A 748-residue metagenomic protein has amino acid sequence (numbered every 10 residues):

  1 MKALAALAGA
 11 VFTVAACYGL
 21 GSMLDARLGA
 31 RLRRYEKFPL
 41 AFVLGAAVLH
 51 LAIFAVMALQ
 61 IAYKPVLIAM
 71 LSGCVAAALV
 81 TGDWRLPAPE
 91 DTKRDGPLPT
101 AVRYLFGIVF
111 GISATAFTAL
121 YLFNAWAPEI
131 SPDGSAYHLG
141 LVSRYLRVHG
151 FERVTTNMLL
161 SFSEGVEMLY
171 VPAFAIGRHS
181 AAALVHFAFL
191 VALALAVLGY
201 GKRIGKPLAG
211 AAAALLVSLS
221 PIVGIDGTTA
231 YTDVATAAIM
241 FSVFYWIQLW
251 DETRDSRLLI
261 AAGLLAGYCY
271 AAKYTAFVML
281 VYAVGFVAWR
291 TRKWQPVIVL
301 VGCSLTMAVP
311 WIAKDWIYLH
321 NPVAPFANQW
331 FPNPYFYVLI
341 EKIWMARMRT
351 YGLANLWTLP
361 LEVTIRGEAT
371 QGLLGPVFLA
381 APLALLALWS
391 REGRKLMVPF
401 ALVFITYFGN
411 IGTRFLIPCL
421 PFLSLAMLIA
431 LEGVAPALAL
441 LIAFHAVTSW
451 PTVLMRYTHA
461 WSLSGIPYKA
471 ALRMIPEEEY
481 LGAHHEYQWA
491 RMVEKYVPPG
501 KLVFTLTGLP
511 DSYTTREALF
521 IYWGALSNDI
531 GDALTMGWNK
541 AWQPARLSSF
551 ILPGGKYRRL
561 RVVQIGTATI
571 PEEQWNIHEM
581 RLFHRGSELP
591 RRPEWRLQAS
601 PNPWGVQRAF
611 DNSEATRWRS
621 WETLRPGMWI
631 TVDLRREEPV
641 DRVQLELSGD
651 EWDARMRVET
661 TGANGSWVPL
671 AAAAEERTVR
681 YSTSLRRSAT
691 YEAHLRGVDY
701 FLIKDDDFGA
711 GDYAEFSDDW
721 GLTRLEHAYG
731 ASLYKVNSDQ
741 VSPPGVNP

Functional and structural regions predicted by a protein language model:
M1-R94, A545-S548: Membrane-embedded, hydrophobic transmembrane alpha-helices
R31-A41, S180-A181, V197-L219, A238 (+4 more regions): Transmembrane-helix signature of polytopic, membrane-embedded enzymes that assemble or transfer cell-envelope glycans
G107-A114, I260-L264, L280-V284, I298-L305 (+1 more regions): Signature aromatic-anchored transmembrane alpha helix within multi-pass, membrane-resident enzymes that catalyze glycan
T115, T358-A401, L438-A443: Hydrophobic, aromatic-rich transmembrane alpha-helices and their immediate juxtamembrane boundary segments
E129-G140, F444-M492, L509-D511, R657 (+1 more regions): Membrane-proximal, lumen/periplasm-facing interface regions of secretory-pathway glyco- and lipid-modifying enzymes
G199-R203, V243-L259, L385-R391, L431: Membrane-interface transmembrane helices that cradle and orient dolichyl/undecaprenyl
E479-L526, H694, V698-D707, Y734: Short periplasmic/luminal acceptor-recognition loop of GT-C membrane glycosyltransferases, typified by
P544-G555, A568-E638, S648-D653, T660 (+1 more regions): Disordered, acidic Ser/Thr/Pro-rich linker "stalks" and the adjacent N-terminal cap of the next globular domain
